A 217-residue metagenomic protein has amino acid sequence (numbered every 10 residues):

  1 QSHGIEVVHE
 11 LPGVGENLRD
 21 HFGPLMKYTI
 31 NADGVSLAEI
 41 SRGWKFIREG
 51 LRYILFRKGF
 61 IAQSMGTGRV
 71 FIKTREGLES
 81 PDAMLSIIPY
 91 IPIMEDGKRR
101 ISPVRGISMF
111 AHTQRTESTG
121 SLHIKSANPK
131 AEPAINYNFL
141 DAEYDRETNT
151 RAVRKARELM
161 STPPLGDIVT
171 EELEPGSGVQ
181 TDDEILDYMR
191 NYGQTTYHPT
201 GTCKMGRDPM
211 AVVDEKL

Functional and structural regions predicted by a protein language model:
Q1-R52: Glycine-rich loop(s) and the adjacent beta-strand/alpha-helix scaffold that form part
N31-G34, E49-L217: FAD-dependent oxidoreductase catalytic-site/capping-region signature
